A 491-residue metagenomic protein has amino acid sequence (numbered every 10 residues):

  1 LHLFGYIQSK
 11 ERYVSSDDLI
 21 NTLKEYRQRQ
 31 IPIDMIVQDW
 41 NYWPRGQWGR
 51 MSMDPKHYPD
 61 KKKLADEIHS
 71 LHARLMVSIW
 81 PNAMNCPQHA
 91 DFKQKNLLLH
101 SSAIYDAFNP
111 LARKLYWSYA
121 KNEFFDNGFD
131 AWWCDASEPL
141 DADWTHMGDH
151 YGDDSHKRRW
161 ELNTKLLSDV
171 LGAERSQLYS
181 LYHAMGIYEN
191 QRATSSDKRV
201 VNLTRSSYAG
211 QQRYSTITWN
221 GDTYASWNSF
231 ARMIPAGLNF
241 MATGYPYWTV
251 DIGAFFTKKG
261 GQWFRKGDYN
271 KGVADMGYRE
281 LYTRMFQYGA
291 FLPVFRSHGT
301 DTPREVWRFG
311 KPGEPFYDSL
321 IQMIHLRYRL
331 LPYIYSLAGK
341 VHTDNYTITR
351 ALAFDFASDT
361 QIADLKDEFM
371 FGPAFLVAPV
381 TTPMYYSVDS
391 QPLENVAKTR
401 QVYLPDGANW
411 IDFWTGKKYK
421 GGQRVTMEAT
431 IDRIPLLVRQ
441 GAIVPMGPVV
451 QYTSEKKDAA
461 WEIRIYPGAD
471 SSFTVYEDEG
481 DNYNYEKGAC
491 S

Functional and structural regions predicted by a protein language model:
L1-I434, V438-R439, S471, E477-G488: Catalytic-domain carbohydrate-binding cleft regions of carbohydrate-active enzymes
I434, I443-P448: Non-globular terminal segments used for targeting and regulation at membranes
M446-S491: Edge strands and adjacent loops of beta-rich recognition modules
